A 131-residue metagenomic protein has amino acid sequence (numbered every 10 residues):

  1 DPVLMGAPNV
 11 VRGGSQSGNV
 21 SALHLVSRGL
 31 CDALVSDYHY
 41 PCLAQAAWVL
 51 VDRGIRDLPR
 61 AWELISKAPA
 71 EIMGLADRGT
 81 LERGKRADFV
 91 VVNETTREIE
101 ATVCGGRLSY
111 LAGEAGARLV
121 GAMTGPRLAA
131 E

Functional and structural regions predicted by a protein language model:
P2-N9, G13-E94: His/Asp/Glu-enriched, well-ordered alpha-helical/loop segment that forms or immediately abuts the divalent-metal
E71, L81-E131: C-terminal cap of metal-dependent C-N hydrolases
